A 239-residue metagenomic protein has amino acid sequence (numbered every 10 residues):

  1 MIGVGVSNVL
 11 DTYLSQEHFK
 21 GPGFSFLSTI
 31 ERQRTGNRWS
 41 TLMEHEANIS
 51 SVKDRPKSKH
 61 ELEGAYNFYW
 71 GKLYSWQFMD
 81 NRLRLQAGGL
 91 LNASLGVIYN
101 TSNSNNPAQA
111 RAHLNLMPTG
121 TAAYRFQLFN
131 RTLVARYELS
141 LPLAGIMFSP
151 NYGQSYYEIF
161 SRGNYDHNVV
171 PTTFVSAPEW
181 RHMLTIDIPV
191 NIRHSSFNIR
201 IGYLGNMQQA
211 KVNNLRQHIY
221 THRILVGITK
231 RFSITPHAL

Functional and structural regions predicted by a protein language model:
M1-I2, W39-H45, L83-L91, L116-P118 (+3 more regions): Transmembrane beta-strands of outer-membrane beta-barrel proteins
M1-S40: Short glycine/proline- and aromatic-enriched beta-strand/turn motifs that initiate or cap beta-hairpins
V4-T12, A47-K53, L91-Y99, F126 (+4 more regions): Transmembrane beta-strands of outer-membrane beta-barrel pores
H18-F26, H60-F68, L83, A108-P118 (+2 more regions): Residues that define the transmembrane beta-barrel architecture of outer-membrane proteins
F26-R34, Y66-Y74, G89, P118-Y124 (+3 more regions): Residues on the lipid-exposed face of transmembrane beta-strands in outer-membrane beta-barrel proteins
Q33-L42, S75-L85, Q127-V134, N191-F197 (+1 more regions): Short loop/turn motifs that connect adjacent beta-strands in outer-membrane beta-barrel proteins
N105-S196: Outer-membrane beta-barrel transmembrane domain signature
Y220-L239: Outer-membrane beta-barrel "beta-signal"
